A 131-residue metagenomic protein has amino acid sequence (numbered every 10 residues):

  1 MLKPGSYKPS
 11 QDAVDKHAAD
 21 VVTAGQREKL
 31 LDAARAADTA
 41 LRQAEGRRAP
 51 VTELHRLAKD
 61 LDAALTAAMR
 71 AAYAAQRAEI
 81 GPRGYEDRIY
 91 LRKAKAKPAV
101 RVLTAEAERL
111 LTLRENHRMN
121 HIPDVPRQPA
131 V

Functional and structural regions predicted by a protein language model:
P9-L31, Q43, R47: Short, charge/polar-rich alpha-helical segments
Q26-A37, L65: Short amphipathic alpha-helical heptad-repeat segments
R27, G46, R77-R83: Soluble, non-transmembrane alpha-helical interaction regions
D38-L41, L65-A72, R114: A structural signal for well-ordered alpha-helices, especially hydrophobic packing surfaces of coiled-coils
D38-V51, A75: Secondary-structure edge/capping motif, primarily at the C-terminal ends of alpha-helices and the immediately following
V51-D60: Short, charged, amphipathic alpha-helical segments
D60-I80, R101: Amphipathic alpha-helical coiled-coil segments
P82-V131: Amphipathic alpha-helical binding modules
